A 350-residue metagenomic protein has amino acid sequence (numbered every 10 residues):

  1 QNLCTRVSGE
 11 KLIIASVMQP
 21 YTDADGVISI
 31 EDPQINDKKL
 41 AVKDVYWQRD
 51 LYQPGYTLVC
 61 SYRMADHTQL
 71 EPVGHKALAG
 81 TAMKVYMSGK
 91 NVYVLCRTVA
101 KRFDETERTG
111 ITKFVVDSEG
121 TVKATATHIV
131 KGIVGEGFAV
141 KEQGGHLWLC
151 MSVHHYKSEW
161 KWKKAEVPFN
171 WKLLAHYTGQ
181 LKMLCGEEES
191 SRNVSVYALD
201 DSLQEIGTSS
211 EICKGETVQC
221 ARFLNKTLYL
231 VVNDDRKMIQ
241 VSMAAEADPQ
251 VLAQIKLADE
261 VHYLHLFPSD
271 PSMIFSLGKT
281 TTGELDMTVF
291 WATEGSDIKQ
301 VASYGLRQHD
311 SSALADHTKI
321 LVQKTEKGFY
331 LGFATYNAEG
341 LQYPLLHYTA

Functional and structural regions predicted by a protein language model:
Q1-A350: Beta-sheet-rich non-transmembrane sensory/scaffold domains
